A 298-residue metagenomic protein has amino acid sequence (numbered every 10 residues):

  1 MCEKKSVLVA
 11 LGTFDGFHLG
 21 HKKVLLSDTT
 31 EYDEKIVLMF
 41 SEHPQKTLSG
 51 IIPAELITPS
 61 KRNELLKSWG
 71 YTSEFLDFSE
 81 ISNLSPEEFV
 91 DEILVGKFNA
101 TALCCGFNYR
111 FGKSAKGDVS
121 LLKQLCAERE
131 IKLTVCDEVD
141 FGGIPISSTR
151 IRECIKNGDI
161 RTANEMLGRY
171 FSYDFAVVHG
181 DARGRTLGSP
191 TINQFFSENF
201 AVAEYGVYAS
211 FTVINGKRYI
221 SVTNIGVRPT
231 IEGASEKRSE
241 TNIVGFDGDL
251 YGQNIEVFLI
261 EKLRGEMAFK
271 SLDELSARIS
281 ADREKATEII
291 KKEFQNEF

Functional and structural regions predicted by a protein language model:
M1, F40, L76-F78, C136-E138 (+1 more regions): Conserved beta-strand termini and adjacent loop/short-helix elements that scaffold enzyme active sites in alpha/beta
C2-T58: N-terminal catalytic cores of NTP/NDP-binding nucleotidyl/phosphoryl-transfer enzymes
H18, L66, L103, A163 (+2 more regions): Residue-level signal for inorganic ion chemistry
K46-R129: N-terminal Rossmann-like or analogous alpha/beta NTP/dinucleotide-binding catalytic cores that position adenine
C126-G226: Glycine-rich, Lys/Arg-enriched anion-binding loops that position phosphate/diphosphate groups for phosphoryl
G180-F298: Phosphate/ribose-recognition catalytic cores of enzymes acting on nucleotide-derived substrates
